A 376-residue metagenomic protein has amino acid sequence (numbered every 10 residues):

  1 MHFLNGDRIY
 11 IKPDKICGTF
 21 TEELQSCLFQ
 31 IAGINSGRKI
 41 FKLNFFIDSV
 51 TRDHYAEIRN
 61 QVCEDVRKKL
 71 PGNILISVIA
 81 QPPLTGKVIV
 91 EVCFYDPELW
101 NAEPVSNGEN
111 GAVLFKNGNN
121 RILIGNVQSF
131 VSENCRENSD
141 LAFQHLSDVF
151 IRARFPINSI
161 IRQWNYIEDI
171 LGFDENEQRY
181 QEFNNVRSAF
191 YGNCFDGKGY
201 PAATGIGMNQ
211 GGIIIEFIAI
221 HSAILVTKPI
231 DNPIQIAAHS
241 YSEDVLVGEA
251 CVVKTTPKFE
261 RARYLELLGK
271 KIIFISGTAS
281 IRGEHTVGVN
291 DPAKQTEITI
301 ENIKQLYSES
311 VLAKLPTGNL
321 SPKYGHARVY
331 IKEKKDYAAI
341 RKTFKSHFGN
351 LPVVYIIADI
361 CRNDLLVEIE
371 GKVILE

Functional and structural regions predicted by a protein language model:
M1-W164, D169-E376: N-terminal presequence-like segments and the immediate start of the first folded domain
